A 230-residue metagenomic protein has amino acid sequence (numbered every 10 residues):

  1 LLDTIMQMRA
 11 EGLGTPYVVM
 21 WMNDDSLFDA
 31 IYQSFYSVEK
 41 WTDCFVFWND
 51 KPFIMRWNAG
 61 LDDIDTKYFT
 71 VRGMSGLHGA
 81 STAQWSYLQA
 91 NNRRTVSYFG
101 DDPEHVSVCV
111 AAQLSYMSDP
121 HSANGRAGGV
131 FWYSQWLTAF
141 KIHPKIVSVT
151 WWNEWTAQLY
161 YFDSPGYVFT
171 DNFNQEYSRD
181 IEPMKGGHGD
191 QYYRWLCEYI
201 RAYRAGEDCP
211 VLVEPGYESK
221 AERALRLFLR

Functional and structural regions predicted by a protein language model:
L1-E222: Glycan-processing catalytic domains of CAZymes
R223-R230: Low-complexity, Gly/Pro
